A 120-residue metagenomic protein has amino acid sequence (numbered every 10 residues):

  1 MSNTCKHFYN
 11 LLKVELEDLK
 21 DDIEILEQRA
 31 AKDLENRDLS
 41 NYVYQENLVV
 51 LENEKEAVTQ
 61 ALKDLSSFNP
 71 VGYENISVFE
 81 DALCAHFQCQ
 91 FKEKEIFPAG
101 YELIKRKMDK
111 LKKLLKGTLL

Functional and structural regions predicted by a protein language model:
M1-D18: Short, charge/polar-rich alpha-helical segments
K13-L16, K20-I23, E27, L48 (+2 more regions): Heptad-repeat amphipathic alpha-helical coiled-coil interaction surface used for oligomerization/assembly
E24-N41: Short E/K-rich amphipathic alpha-helical oligomerization segments
N41-E52: Short, charged, amphipathic alpha-helical segments
V50-G72, E93-K94: Amphipathic alpha-helical coiled-coil segments
S67-C84, K105-G117: Long amphipathic alpha-helical coiled-coil segments
Q88-L120: Amphipathic alpha-helical protein-interaction segments
